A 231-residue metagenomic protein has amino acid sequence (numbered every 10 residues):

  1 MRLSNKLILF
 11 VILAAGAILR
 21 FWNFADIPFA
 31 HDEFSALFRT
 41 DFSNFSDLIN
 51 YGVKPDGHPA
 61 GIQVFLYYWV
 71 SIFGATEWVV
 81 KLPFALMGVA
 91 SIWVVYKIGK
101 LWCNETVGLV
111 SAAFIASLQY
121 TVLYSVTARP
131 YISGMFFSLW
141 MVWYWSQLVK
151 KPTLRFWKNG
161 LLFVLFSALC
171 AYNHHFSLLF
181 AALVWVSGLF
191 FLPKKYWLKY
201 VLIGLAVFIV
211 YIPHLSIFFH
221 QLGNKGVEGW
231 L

Functional and structural regions predicted by a protein language model:
R2-L231: Terminal, non-globular segments
